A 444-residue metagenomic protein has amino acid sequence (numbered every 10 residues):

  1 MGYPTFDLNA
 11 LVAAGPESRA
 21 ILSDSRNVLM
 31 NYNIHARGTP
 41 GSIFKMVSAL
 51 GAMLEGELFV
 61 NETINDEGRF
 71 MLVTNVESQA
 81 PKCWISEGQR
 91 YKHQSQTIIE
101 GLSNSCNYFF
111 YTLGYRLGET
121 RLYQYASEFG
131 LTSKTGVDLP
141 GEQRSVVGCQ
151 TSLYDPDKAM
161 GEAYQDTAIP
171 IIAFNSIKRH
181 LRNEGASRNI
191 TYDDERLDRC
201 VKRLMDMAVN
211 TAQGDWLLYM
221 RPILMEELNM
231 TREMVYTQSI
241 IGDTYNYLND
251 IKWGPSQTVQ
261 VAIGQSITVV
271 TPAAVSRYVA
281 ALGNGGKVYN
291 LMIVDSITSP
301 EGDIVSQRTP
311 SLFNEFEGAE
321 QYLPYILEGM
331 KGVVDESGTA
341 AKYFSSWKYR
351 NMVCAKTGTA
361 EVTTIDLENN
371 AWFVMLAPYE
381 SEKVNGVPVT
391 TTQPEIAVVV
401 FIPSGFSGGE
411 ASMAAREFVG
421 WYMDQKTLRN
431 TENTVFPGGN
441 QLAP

Functional and structural regions predicted by a protein language model:
M1-G41, V47-V400, P444: Beta-lactam-recognizing serine transpeptidase/beta-lactamase-like catalytic domain environment
D303-S311, S412-P444: Short, gly/Ser/Thr-rich active-site loops of penicillin-recognizing serine hydrolases
T392-Q393, F401-Y422: Amphipathic oligomerization regions
